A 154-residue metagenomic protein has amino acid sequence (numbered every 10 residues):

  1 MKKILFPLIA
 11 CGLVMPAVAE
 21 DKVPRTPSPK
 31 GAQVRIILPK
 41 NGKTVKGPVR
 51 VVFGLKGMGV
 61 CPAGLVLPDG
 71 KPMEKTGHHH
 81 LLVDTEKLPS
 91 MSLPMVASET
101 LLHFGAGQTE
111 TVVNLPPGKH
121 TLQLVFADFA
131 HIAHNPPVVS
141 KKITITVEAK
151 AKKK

Functional and structural regions predicted by a protein language model:
D21-V49, K56: Short, compositionally biased P/S/T/A/G/V-rich stretches that sit at domain boundaries
G47, G77, P116-G118: A glycine-anchored, Pro-Gly-centered beta-turn/N-cap motif
V49-F53, T109, G118-F126: Short, well-structured beta-strand segments within conserved domains
G54-K71: Short amphipathic, basic-aromatic surface patches that mediate peripheral association with negatively charged
L88-M91, A127-N135: Short acidic/polar inter-strand loop motif in beta-rich domains
S92-T111: A beta-strand/beta-hairpin structural motif
L115-H131, V139-K142: Internal, hydrophobic beta-strand segments that form the core of beta-sheet-rich folds
P136-K154: Short beta-strand elements
